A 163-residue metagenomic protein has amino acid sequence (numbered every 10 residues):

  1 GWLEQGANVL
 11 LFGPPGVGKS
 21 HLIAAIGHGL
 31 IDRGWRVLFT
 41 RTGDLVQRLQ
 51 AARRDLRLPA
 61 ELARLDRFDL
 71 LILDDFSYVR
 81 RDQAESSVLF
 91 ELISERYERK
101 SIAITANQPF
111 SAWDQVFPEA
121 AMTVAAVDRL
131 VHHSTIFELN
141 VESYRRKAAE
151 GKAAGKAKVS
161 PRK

Functional and structural regions predicted by a protein language model:
G1-G6, P15: Phosphate-binding P-loop
N8, G34-R36: Residues that mark the start of a beta-strand
N8-V9, E142: Short coil/turn segments at secondary-structure boundaries
L11-G13: Hydrophobic anchor at the beta1->P-loop junction of P-loop NTPases
G18: Conserved glycine(s) of the Walker
L22, I26: Hydrophobic positions on the alpha1 helix immediately C-terminal to the Walker A/P-loop
H28, D32: Short, well-ordered alpha-helices that flank and scaffold nucleotide-derived cofactor binding pockets
R36, T40, D44-K163: Replace "adjacent to P-loop NTPase cores in ATP/GTP-dependent enzymes" with "adjacent to NTP-binding cores
